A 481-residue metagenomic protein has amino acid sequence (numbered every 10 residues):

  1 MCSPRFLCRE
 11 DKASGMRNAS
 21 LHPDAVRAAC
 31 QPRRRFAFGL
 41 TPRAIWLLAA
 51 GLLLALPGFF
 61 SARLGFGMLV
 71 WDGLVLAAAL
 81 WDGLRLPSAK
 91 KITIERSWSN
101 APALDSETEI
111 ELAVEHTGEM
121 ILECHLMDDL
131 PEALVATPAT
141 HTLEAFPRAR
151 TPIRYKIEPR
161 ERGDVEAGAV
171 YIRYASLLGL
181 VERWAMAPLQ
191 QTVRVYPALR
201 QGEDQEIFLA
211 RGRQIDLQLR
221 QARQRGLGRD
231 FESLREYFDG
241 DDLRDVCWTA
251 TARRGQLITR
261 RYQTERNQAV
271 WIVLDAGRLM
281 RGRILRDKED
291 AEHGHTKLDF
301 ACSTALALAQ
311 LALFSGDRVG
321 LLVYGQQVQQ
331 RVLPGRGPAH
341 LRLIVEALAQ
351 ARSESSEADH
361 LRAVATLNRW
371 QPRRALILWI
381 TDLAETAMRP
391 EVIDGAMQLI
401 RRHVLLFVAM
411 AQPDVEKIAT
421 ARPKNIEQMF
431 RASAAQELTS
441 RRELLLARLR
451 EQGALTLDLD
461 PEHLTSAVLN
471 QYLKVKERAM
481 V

Functional and structural regions predicted by a protein language model:
R17-I94: Extracellular/lumenal glycan-associated context and N-glycosylation machinery
L74-A339, R374-T381, A387, D394-Q398: An amphipathic, basic-hydrophobic helix/alpha-beta surface used to engage anionic, phosphate-rich ligands or surfaces
Q330-D359: Short, charged loop segments at secondary-structure junctions
R342-I344, D414-L445: Acidic, Ser/Thr-rich peripheral helices and adjacent loops at domain boundaries
A358-A411, D458, R478: Exposed acidic/Ser/Thr-rich ligand/metal-binding surfaces
E437-V481: C-terminal helix of von Willebrand factor
